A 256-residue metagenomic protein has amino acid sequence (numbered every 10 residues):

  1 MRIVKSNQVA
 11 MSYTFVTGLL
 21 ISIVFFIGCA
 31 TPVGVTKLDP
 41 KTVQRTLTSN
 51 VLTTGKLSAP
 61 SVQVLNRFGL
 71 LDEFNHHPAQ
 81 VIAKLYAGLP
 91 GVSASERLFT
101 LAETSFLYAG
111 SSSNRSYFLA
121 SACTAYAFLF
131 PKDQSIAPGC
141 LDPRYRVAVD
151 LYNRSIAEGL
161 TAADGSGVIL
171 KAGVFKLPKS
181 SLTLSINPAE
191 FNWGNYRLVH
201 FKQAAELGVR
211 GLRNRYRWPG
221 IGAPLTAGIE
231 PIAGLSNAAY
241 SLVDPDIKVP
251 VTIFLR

Functional and structural regions predicted by a protein language model:
M1-S12: N-terminal secretory signal peptides that target proteins for export/translocation
Y13-L20: Sec-dependent signal peptide recognition, specifically the positively charged N-region followed immediately by
F26-G28: C-terminal motif of bacterial Sec signal peptides marking the signal peptidase cleavage site
A30-R256: Flexible, membrane-associating and regulatory peripheral segments of lipid-active enzymes
